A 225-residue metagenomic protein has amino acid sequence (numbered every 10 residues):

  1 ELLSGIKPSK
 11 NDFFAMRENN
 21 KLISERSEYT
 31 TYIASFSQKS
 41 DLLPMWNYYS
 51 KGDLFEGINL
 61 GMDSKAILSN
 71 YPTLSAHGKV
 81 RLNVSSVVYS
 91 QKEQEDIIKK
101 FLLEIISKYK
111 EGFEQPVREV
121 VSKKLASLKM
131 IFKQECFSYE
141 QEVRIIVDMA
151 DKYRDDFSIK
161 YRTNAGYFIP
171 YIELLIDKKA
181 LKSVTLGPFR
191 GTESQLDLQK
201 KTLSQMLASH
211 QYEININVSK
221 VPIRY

Functional and structural regions predicted by a protein language model:
E1-Y225: Catalytic-core loop-and-flanking beta/alpha module that positions acidic residues for ribose/phosphate chemistry
